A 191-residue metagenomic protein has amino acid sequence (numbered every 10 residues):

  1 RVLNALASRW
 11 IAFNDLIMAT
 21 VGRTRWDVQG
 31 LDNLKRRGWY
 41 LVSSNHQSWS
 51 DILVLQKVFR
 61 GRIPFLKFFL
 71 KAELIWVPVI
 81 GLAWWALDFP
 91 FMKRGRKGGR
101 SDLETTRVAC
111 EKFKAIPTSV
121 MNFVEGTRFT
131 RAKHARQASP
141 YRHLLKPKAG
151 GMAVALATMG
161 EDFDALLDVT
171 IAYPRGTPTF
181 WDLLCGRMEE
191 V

Functional and structural regions predicted by a protein language model:
V2-F13, T20-V21, R36-G98: Catalytic core of membrane glycerolipid acyltransferases/transacylases, capturing the structured, soluble-facing
G22-V28, L103-E104: Short gly/ser/thr-rich secondary-structure transition/capping motifs
V28-K35: Short beta-strand-to-loop junctions in surface cap/lid or active-site-entrance loops
N33, Q56, F89-E104, K112-A115 (+2 more regions): Polar-ligand-bearing catalytic/cofactor-coordination segments of membrane-embedded or membrane-tethered inner-membrane
S50-D51, S101-T105, K146-G150: Short, glycine/acidic-rich beta->alpha junctions
L66, A72-L87, K114-V191: A cross-family acyltransferase "interaction/gating" segment
A109: Active-site beta-loop-alpha substructure in enzyme catalytic cores, prototypically the cysteine-centered nucleophile
